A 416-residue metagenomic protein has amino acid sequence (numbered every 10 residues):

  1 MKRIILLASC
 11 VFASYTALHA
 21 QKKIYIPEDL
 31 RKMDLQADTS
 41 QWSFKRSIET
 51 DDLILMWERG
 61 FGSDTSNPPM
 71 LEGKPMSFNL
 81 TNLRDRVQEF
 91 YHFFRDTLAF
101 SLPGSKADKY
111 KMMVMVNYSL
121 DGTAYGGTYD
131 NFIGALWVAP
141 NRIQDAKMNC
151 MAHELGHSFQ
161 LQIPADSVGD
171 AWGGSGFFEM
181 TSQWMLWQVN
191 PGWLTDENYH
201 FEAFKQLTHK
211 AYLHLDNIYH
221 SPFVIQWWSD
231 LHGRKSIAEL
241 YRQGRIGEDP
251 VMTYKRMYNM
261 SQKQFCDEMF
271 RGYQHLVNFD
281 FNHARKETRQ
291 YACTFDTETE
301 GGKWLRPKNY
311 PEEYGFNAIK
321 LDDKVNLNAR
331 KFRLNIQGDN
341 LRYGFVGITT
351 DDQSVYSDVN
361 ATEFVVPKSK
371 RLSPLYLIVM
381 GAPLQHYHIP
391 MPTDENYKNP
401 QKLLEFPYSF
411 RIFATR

Functional and structural regions predicted by a protein language model:
M1-K22: Bacterial Sec-dependent N-terminal signal peptides
A8, F12, Q162-I163, G244: Residues that line or immediately flank small-molecule/substrate-binding pockets and catalytic motifs
V11, S158, W228-L231: Generic, well-ordered alpha-helical scaffold segments in large soluble proteins
Q21-D85, E89, F93-T97, L341-Y343 (+3 more regions): Zymogen propeptides/activation segments of proteases
L30-D38, V114-S119, D352-D358: Short, solvent-exposed secondary-structure boundary motifs
E49-G174, S182, G192-W193: Juxtacatalytic substrate-recognition/specificity segment
T128-Y129, D145-C150, A165-L231, K235 (+1 more regions): Acidic/His/Gly-enriched intrinsically disordered linker/tail segments that often contain short helix/coil "MoRF-like"
E248-R416: Beta/coil-rich, acidic/histidine-enriched accessory regions frequently appended to metallopeptidases
